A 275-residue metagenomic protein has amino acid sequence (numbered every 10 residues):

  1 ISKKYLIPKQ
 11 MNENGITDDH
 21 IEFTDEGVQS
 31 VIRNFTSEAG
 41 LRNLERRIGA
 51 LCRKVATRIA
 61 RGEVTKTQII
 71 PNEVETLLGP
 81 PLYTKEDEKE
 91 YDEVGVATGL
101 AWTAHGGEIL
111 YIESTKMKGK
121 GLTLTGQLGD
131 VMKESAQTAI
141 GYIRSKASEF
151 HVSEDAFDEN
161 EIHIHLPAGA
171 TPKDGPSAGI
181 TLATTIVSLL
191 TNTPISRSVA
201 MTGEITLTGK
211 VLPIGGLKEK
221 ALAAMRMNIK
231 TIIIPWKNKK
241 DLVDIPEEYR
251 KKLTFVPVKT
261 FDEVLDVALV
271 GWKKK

Functional and structural regions predicted by a protein language model:
I1-G49, K54-T67, K146-F157, T193-S196: Conserved C-terminal "switch" segment of AAA+ ATPases
K4-P8, N72, Q137, T184-T185: Residues on a specific face of well-ordered alpha-helices
Q10, V31, V74, I186-V187: Broad structural signal for hydrophobic residues in well-ordered alpha-helices, predominantly aliphatic
E38-L100, V131: Glycine/threonine-rich ATP-lid/beta-loop region of ATP-binding domains
K66, D87-E88, E93-T98, G106-K275: Peripheral, non-AAA+ core regions of ATP-driven protein-machinery
